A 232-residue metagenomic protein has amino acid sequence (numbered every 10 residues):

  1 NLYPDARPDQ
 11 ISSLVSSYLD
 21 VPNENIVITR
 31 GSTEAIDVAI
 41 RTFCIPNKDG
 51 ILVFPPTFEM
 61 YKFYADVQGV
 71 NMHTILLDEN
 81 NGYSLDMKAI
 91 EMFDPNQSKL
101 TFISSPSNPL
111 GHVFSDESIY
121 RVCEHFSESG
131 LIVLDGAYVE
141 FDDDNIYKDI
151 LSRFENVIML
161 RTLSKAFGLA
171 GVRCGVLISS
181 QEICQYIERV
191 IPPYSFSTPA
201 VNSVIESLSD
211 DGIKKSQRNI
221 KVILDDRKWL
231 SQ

Functional and structural regions predicted by a protein language model:
N1-L14, Y18, K214-Q217: A glycine-/small-polar-enriched, mobile loop at the entrance of the PLP active site in fold-type I
Q10-G50: Phosphate-binding glycine-rich loop
I26, G130, N156-V157: Short, conserved active-site loop motifs that form the nucleotide-linked donor/cofactor pocket
T42-Y64: Conserved PLP-anchoring active-site segment centered on the Schiff-base-forming lysine
P55, T74-E79, R161: Short beta->alpha connector loops at strand-helix junctions that form conserved, small/polar/Pro-enriched
H73, E79-G136, E140-D142: Active-site phosphate-binding strand-loop segment of PLP-dependent enzymes
D149-V157: Nucleotide-activated donor-binding/catalytic signature segment of Leloir-type glycosyltransferases, i.e., the conserved
N156-Q232: PLP-dependent aminotransferase class I/II
